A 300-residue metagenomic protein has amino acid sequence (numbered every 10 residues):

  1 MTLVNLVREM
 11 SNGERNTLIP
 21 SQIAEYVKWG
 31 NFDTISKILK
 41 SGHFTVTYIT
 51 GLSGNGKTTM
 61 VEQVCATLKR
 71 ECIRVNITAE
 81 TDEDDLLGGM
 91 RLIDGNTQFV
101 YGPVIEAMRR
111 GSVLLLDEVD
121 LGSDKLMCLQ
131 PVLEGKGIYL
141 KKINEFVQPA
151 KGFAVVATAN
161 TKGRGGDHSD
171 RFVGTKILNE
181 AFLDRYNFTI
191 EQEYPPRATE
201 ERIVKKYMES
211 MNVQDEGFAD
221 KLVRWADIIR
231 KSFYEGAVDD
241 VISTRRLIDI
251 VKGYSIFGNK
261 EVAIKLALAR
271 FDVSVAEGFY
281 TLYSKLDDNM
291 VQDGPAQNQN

Functional and structural regions predicted by a protein language model:
M1-N300: C-terminal regulatory/interaction module of P-loop NTP-utilizing enzymes
